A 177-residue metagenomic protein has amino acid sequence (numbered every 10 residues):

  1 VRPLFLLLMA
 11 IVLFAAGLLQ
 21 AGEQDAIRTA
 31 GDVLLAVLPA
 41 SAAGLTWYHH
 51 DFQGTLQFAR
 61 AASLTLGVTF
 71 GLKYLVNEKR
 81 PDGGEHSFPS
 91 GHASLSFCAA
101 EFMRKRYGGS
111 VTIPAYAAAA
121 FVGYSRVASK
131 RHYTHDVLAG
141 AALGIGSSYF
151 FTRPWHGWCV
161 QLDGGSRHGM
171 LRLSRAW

Functional and structural regions predicted by a protein language model:
R2-L35, F52-Q53, L66-F70, Y74-W177: Replace "edges of transmembrane helices
L38-L45: Hydrophobic core of alpha-helical transmembrane segments in multi-pass integral membrane proteins
L45-L64: Interfacial segments of alpha-helical transmembrane regions
